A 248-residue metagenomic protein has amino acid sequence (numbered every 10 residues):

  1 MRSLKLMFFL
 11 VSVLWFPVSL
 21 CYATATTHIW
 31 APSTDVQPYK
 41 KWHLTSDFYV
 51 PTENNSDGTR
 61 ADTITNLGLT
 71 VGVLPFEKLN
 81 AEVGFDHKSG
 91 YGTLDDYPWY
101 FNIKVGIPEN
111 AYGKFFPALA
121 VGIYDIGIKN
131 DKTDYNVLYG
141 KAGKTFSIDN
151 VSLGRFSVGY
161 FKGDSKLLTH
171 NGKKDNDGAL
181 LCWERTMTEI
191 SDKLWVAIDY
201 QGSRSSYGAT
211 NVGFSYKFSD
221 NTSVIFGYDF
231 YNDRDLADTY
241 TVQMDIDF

Functional and structural regions predicted by a protein language model:
M1-W30: Cleavable N-terminal export/targeting peptides
Y22-D149, K162-D164, A179-L194, D199-Q201 (+4 more regions): Transmembrane beta-barrel domains of Gram-negative outer membranes and organellar outer membranes
L153-S157: Alpha-helical interaction elements
K217-F218: Sequence/structural signature of beta-propeller domains
